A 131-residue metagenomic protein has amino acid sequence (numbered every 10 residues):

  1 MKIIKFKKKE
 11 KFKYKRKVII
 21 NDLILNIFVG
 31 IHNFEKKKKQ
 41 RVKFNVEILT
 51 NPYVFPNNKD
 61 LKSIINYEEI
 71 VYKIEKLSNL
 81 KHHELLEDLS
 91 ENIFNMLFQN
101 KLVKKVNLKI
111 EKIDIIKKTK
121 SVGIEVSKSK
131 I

Functional and structural regions predicted by a protein language model:
M1-I131: N-terminal, polar/charged subdomain of small-to-medium soluble alpha/beta proteins
